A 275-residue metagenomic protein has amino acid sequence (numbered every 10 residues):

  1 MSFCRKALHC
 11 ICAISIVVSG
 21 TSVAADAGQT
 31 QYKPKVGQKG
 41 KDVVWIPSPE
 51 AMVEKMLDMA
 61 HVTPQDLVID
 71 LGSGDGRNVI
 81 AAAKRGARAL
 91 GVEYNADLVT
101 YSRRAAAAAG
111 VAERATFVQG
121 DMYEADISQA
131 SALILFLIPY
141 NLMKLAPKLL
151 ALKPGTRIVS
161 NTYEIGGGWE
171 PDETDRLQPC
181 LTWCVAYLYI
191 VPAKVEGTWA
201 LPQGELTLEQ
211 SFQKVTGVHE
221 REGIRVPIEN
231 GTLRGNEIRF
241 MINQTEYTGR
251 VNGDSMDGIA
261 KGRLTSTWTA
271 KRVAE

Functional and structural regions predicted by a protein language model:
V23-D66: S-adenosyl-L-methionine
P64-G74: Conserved class I S-adenosyl-L-methionine
D75-A87: Conserved SAM-binding loop of SAM-dependent methyltransferases across substrates and taxa, primarily the Class I
R88-E93: Conserved SAM-binding motif I beta-strand of class I
A96-Q129: S-adenosyl-L-methionine
I127-K144: A short SAM/SAH-binding and catalytic strip from SAM-dependent methyltransferases
L142-V195: C-terminal substrate-binding/active-site "lid" region of AdoMet-derived donor-dependent transferases
A193-E275: Central antiparallel beta-sheet cores of small beta-barrel/beta-sandwich binding domains
